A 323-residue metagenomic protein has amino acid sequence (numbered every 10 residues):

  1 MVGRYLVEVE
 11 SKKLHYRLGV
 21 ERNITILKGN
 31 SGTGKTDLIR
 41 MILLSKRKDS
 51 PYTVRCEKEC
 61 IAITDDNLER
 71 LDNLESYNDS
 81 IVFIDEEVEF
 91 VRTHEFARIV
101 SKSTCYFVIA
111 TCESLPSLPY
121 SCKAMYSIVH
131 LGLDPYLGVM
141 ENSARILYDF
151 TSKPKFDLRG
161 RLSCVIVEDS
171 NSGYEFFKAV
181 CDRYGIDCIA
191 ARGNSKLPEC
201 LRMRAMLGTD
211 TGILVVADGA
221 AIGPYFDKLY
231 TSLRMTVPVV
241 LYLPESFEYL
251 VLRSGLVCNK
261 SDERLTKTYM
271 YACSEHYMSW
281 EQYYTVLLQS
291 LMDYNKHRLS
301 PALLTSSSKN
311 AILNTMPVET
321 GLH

Functional and structural regions predicted by a protein language model:
M1-Y16, G138-S143: N-terminal pre-Walker A segment at the start of P-loop NTPase domains
L27: Hydrophobic anchor at the beta1->P-loop junction of P-loop NTPases
S31: The conserved Walker
K35: Conserved lysine of the Walker
L38-R40: Post-Walker A alpha-helix
L68-H94: Conserved P-loop NTPase "ATPase switch" module shared by AAA+ and STAND
F83-D85, T104-L115: Structural recognition of the conserved hydrophobic beta-strand(s) that form the central parallel beta-sheet of P-loop
V88-E89, I128-H323: Acidic, divalent-metal-binding catalytic cores of TOPRIM and closely related two-metal-ion phosphodiester/pyrophosphate
